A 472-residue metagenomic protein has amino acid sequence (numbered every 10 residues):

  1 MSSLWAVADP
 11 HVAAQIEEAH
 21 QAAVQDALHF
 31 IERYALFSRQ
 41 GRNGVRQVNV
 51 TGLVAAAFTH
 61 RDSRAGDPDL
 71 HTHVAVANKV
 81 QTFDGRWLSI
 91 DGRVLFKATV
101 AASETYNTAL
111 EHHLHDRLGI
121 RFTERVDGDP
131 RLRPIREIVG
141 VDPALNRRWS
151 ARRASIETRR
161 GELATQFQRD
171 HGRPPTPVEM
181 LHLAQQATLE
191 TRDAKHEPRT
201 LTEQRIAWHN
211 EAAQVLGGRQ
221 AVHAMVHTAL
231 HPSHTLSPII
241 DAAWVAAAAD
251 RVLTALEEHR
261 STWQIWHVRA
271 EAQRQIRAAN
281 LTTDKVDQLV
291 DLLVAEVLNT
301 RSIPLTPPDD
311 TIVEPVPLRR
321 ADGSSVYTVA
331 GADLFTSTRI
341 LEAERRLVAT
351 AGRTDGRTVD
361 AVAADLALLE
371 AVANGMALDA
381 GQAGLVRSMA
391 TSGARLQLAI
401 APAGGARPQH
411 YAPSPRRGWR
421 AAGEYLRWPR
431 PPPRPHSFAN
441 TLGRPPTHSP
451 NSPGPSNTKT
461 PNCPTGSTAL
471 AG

Functional and structural regions predicted by a protein language model:
M1-G472: Helicase P-loop NTPase motor core of nucleic-acid translocases
